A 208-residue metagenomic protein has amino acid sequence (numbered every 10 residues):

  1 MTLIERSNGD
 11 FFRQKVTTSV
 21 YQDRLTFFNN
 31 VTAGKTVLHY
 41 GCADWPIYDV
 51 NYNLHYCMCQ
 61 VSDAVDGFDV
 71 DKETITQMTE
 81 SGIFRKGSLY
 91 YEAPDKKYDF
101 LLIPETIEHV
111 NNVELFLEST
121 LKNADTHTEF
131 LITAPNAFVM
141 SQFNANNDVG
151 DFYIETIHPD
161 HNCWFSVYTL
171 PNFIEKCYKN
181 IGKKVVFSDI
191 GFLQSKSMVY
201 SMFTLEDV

Functional and structural regions predicted by a protein language model:
T2-Q22, Y48, Y90, N111-V208: S-adenosyl-L-methionine-dependent methyltransferase catalytic module, highlighting the catalytic core
T17-K35, D49-L54, M58: Conserved alpha-helix/loop element of class I SAM-dependent methyltransferases that forms part of the SAM/SAH-binding
T32-A33, C59, T79, N111 (+2 more regions): Short conserved AdoMet
G34, Y98-D99: Local beta-strand N-terminus motif with an aromatic residue
V37, V65, F130-I132: Hydrophobic/aromatic residues located in beta-strands of well-ordered beta-sheets within soluble catalytic
H39, E108: Class I SAM-dependent methyltransferase core
A43-Y91: Class I SAM-dependent methyltransferase SAM/SAH-binding core
L102: A conserved beta-strand element that flanks and buttresses the S-adenosyl-L-methionine
